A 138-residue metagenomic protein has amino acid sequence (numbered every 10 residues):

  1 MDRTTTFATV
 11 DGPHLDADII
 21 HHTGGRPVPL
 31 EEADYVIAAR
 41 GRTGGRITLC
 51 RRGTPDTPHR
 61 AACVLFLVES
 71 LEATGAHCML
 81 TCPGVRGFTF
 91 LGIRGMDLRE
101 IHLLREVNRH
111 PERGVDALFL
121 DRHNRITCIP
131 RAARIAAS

Functional and structural regions predicted by a protein language model:
M1: N-terminal active-site wall of soluble small-molecule enzyme domains
T4, P13-S138: Internal, well-folded beta-alpha domain core
T9-V10: Metallocofactor- and cofactor-centric catalytic cores in central/energy metabolism, strongly enriched
